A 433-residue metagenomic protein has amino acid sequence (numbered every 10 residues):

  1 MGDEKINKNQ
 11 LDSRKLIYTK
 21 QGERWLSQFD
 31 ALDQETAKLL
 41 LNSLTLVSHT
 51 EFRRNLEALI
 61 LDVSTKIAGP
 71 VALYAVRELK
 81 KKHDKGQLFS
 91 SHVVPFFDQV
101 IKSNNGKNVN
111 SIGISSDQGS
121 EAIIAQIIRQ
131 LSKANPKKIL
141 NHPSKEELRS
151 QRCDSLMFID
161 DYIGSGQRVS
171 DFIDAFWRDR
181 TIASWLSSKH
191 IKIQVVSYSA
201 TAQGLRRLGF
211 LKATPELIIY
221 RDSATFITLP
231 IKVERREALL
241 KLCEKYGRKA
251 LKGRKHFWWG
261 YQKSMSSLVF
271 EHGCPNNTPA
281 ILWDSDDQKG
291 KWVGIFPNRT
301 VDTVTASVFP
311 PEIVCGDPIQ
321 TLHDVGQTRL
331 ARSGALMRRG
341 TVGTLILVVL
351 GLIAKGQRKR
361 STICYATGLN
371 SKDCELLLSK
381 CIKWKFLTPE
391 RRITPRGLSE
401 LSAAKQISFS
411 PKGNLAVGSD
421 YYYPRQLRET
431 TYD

Functional and structural regions predicted by a protein language model:
G2-W25, F29-S103, G113-E121, I127 (+2 more regions): PRPP-dependent phosphoribosyltransferase catalytic core
A72, S155-M157: Structural motif
Q99-D154, G164-S170: Short, glycine/charge-rich flexible loops or terminal/linker lids adjacent to PRPP-binding catalytic cores
I159-R168, T394-P395: Ser/Thr-glycine-rich phosphate-binding loops at phosphate-binding pockets of nucleotides, nucleotide cofactors
